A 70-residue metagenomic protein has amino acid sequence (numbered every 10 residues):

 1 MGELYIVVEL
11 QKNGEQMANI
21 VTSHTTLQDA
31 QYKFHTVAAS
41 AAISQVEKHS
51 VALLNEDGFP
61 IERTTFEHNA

Functional and structural regions predicted by a protein language model:
M1-N19: Short aromatic-glycine-(Arg/Gly/Cys) micro-motifs in beta-strand/loop hairpins
Y5-V7, F34, V51-L53: Hydrophobic beta-strand residues in large extracellular and virion-surface proteins
K12-N13, L27, E56, N69: Generic structural motif
G14-E15, H24-K48: A short, charged, amphipathic alpha-helix used as a generic interaction element across diverse proteins
E15-V21, F59-T64: Surface-exposed loop/edge segments in extracytoplasmic proteins
S23-D29, T65-A70: A short, sequence-level motif marking secondary-structure junctions
A39-A70: Short, mixed-charge low-complexity intrinsically disordered segments
